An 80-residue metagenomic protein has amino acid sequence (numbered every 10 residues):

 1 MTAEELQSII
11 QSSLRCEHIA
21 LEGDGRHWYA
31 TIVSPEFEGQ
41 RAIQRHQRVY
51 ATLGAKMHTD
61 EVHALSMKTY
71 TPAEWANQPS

Functional and structural regions predicted by a protein language model:
M1-S80: N-terminal, polar/charged subdomain of small-to-medium soluble alpha/beta proteins
